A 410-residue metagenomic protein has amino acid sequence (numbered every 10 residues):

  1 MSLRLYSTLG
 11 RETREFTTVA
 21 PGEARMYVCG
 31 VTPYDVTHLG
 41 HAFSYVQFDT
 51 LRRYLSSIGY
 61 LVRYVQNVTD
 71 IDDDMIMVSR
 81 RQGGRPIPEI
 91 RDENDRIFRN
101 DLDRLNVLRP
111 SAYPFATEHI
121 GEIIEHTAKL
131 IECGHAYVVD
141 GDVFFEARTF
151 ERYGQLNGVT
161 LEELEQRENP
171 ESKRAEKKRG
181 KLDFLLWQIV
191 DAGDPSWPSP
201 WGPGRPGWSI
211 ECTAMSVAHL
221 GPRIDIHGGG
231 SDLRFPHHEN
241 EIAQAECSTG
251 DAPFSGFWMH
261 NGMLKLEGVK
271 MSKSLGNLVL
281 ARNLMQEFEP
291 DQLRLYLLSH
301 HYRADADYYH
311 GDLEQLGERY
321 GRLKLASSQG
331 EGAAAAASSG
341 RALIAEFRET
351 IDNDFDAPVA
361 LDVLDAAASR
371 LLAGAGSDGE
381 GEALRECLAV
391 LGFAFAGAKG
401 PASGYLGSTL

Functional and structural regions predicted by a protein language model:
M1-Y34, D49, G121-Q329: Alpha-helical recognition segments enriched in aromatics with Gly/Pro capping that present substrate-recognition
G10-T13, V19-N106: N-terminal, positively charged nucleic-acid-binding surface of large information/translation enzymes
R52, S56, R99-L102, I131 (+3 more regions): Structural signal for well-ordered, non-membrane alpha-helices
L61-R63, G134-D140, L371: Short, well-structured beta-strand/strand-turn elements
V68-D73, D95-F98, L108-I123, G141-F150: Short, glycine/charge-rich beta-strand/loop segments that flank catalytic centers and engage negatively charged groups
V78-I87, S111-T117, G230: The substrate-binding groove and active-site-proximal loops of carbohydrate-active enzymes, especially glycoside
K270-S272, N277-L410: Structural preference for alpha-helix termini/caps and helix-kink/transition segments
